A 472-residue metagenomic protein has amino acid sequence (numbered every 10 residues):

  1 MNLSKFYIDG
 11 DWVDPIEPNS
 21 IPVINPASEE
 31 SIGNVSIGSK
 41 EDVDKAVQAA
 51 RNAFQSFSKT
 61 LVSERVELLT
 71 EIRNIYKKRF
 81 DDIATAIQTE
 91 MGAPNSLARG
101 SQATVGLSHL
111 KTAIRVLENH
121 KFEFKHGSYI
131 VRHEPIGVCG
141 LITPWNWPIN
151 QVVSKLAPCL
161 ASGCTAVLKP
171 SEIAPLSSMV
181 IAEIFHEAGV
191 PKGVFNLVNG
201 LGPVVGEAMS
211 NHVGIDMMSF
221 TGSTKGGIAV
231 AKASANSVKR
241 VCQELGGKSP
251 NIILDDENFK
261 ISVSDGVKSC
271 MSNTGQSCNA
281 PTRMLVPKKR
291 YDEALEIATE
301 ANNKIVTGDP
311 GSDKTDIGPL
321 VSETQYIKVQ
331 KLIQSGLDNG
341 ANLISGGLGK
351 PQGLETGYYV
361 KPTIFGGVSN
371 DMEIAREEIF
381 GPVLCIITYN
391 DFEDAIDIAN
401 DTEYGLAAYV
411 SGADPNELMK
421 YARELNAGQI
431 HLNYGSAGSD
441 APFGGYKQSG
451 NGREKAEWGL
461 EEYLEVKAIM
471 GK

Functional and structural regions predicted by a protein language model:
M1-G127, V321: N-terminal Rossmann-like NAD(P)+-binding subdomain of aldehyde/semialdehyde dehydrogenases
P26, K40-V43, V62, F259 (+3 more regions): Residues at or immediately preceding the N-termini of alpha-helices
P26-N34, I215, I252, V306 (+3 more regions): Conserved C-terminal structural/oligomerization subdomain of aldehyde/semialdehyde dehydrogenase
E29, R65, I87, L110 (+9 more regions): Residue-level signal for inorganic ion chemistry
S31-G38, N52-K59, G106, L141 (+6 more regions): Short, well-ordered beta-strand elements within core beta-sheets of diverse protein domains
F54, S58, R73-F80, A84 (+17 more regions): Structural signal for hydrophobic packing residues in well-ordered secondary-structure cores of soluble enzyme domains
F122-I261, Y389: Rossmann-like NAD(P) dinucleotide-binding subdomain of oxidoreductase/dehydrogenase enzymes
K225-S369, L432: ALDH superfamily catalytic-core signature
